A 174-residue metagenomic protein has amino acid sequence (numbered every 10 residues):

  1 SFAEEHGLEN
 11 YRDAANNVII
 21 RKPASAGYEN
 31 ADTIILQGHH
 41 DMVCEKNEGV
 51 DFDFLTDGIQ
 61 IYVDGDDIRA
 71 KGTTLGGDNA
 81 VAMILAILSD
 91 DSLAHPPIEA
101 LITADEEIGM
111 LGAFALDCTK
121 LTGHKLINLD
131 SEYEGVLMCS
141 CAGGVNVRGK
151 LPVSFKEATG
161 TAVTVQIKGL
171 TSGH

Functional and structural regions predicted by a protein language model:
S1, G58-G65, Q166-H174: Short, intrinsically disordered, charge-balanced linker/junction segments flanking boundaries in proteins
S1-D32: A non-catalytic alpha/beta surface segment that caps or lines the substrate-entry region of metallo-dependent hydrolase
Y11, I19, I35, N128 (+1 more regions): Structured core elements
Y11-A15, Y62-D66, T159: Short, ordered beta-strand-loop transition motifs
K22, G38, V63, G72 (+2 more regions): Pocket-edge structural micro-motifs
Y28-I102, E107-I108, F114-T119, G123-H124 (+1 more regions): Active-site metal-coordination/substrate-binding segment of hydrolases, especially metallo-dependent peptidases
H95-S172: Fold-level recognition of mixed alpha/beta catalytic cores in primary-metabolism enzymes, strongest
